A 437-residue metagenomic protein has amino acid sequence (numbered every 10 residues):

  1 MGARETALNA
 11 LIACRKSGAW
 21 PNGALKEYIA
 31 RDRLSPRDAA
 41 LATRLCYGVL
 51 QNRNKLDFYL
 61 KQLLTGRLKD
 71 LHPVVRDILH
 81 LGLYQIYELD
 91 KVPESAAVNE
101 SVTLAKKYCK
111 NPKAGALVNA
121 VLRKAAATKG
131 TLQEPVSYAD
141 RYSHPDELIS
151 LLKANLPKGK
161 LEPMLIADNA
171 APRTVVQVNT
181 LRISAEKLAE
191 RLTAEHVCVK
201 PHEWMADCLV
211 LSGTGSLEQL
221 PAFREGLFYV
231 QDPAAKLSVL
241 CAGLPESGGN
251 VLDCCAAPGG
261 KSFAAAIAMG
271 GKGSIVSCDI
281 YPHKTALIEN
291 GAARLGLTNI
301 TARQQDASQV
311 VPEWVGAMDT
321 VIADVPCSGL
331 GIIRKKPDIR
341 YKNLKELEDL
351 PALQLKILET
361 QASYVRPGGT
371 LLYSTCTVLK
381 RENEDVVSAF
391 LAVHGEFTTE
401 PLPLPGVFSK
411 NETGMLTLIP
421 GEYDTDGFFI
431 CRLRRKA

Functional and structural regions predicted by a protein language model:
M1-A437: S-adenosylmethionine
